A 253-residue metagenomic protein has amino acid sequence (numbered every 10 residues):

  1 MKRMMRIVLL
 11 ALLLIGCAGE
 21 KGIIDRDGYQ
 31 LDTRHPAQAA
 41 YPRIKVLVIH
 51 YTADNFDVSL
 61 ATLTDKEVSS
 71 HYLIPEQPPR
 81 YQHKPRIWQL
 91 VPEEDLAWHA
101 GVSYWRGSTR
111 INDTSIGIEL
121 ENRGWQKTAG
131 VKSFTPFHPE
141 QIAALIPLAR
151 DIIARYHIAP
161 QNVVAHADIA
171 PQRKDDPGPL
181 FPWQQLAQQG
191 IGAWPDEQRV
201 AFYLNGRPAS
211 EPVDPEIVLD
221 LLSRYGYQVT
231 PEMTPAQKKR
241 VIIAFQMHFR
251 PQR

Functional and structural regions predicted by a protein language model:
K2-L10: Sec-dependent signal peptide recognition, specifically the positively charged N-region followed immediately by
A11-A18: Hydrophobic h-region of N-terminal signal peptides that target proteins for export in Gram-negative bacteria
C17, S133-V229, R240-M247: Basic/polar, cationic surfaces and motifs that engage anionic cell-wall and phosphate/carboxylate ligands
K21-Q161: Active-site-adjacent loop/helix surface patches within enzyme catalytic domains that shape the substrate-binding cleft
Q237: Basic (Lys/Arg-enriched) interaction patch that binds polyanionic ligands
P251-R253: Extracellular LysM carbohydrate-binding repeats and other cell-envelope/extracellular binding modules
